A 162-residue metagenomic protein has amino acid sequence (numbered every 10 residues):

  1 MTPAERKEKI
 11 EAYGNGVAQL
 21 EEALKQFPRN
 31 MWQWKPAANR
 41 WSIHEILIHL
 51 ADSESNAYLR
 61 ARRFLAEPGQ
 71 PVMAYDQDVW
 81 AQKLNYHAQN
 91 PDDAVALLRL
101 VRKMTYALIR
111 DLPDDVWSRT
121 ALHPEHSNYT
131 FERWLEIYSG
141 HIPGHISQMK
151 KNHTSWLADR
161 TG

Functional and structural regions predicted by a protein language model:
M1, D78-Y86, E125: A short small-residue
M1-E21, T154, A158: Extreme N-terminal tail/first-helix region
P3-G14, R40-L47, P91-V95, E132-L135: Amphipathic, non-membrane alpha-helical segments in soluble helical-bundle scaffolds
A12, G16, E21, A81-S118 (+1 more regions): Acidic/histidine-rich alpha-helical segments that form the ligand environment of transition-metal centers
N15-L20, L24-Q26, N30-M31, A38: Long, hydrophobic N-terminal alpha-helical segment
A23, F27-N30, P68, L112-D115 (+1 more regions): A short secondary-structure junction motif
N30-K35, N90-A94: Short helix-to-loop capping/linker segments positioned immediately adjacent to catalytic or ligand/cofactor-binding
Q33-D78, Y106, T120-G162: Short, contiguous alpha-helical
